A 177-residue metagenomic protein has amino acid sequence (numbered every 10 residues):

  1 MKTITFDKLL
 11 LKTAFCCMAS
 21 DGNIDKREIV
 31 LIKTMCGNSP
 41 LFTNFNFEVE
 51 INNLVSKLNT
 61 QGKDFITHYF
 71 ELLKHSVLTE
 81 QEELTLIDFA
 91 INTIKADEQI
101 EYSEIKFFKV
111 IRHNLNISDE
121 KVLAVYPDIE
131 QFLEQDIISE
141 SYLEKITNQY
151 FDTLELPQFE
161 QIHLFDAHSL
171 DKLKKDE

Functional and structural regions predicted by a protein language model:
M1-E177: Small-residue-enriched hydrophobic alpha-helices in membranes
